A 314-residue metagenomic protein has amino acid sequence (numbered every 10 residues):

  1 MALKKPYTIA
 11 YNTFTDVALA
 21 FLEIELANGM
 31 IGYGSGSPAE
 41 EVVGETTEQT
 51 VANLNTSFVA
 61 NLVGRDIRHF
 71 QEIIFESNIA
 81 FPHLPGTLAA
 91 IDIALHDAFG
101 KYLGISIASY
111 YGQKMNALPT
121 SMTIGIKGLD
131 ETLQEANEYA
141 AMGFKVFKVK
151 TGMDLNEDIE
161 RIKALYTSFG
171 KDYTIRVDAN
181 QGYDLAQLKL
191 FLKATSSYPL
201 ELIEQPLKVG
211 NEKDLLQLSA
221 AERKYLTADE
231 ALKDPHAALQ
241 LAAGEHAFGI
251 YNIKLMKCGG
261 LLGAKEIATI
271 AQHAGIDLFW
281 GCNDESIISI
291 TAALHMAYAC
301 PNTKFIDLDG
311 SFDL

Functional and structural regions predicted by a protein language model:
M1-L3, F14, L19, N283-L314: Flexible C-terminal active-site loop/helix
M1-N28, Y33-E41, F312-L314: Structured beta-strand/loop patches that form or line metal/cofactor-binding pockets in enzymes
L22, G29, F58, I91 (+7 more regions): Conserved, mostly hydrophobic/aromatic
E25-Y102: Metal- or metallocofactor-binding catalytic centers and their adjacent structured scaffolds across diverse enzyme
K101-I126, R161, H246: N-terminal small/glycine-rich loop or linker at the start of catalytic domains across soluble metabolic enzymes
I105, I124-Q134, E138, L155 (+1 more regions): Active-site beta->alpha loop and helix N-cap motifs at the rims of alpha/beta catalytic domains
A117-E131, T151, N180, D184 (+1 more regions): Active-site mouth loops of central-metabolism enzymes
V149, N156-T291: Catalytic core of soluble alpha/beta enzymes
